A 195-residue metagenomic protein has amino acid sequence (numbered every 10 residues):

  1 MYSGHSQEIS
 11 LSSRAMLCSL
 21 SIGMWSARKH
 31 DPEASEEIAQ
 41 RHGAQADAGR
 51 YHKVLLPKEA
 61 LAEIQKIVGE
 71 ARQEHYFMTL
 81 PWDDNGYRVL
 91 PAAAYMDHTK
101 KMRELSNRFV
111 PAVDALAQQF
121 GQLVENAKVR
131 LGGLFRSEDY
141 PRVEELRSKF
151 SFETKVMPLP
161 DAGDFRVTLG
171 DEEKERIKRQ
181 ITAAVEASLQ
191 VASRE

Functional and structural regions predicted by a protein language model:
M1-R142: Leu/Val/Ala/Ile-rich N-terminal alpha-helices, chiefly Sec-type signal peptides and the beginnings
P141-D171: Acidic, low-complexity proline/glycine-rich segments
A162-E195: A contiguous, surface-oriented mixed alpha/beta subdomain in the mid-to-C-terminal portion of proteins that forms
